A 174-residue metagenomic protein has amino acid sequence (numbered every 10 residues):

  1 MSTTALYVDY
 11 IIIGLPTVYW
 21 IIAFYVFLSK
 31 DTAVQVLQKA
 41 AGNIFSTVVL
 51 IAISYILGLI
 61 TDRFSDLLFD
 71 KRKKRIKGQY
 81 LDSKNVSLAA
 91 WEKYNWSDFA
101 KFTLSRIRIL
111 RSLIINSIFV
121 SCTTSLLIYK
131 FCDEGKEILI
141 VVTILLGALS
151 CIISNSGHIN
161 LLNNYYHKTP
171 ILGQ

Functional and structural regions predicted by a protein language model:
M1-L6, S156-Q174: Cytosolic/matrix-facing juxtamembrane and C-terminal tails of multi-pass cellular membrane proteins
M1-Y80, I140-L146: N-terminal first transmembrane alpha-helix
T3, L88-Y129: Loop-to-transmembrane boundary segments
Y25, G58, D62-D70, T124 (+5 more regions): Membrane-water interface at transmembrane helix exits
L37, F131-G135: Membrane-interface helix-boundary motifs at transmembrane edges
Y55-G58, S112-K130, I138-G157: Alpha-helical transmembrane segments and immediately adjacent membrane-interfacial amphipathic helices
L68-Y80, R106-I118, P170-Q174: Alpha-helical membrane-embedding segments and immediately adjacent membrane-interface amphipathic helices
R72-Y94: Juxtamembrane inter-helical linkers in multi-pass membrane proteins
